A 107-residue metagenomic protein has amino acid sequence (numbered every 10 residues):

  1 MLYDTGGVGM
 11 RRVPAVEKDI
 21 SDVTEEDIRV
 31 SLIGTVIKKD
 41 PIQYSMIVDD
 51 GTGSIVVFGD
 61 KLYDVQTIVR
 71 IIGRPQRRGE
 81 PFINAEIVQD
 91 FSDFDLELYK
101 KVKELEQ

Functional and structural regions predicted by a protein language model:
M1-Q107: OB-fold and OB-like single-stranded nucleic-acid-recognition modules and their adjacent interaction interfaces
